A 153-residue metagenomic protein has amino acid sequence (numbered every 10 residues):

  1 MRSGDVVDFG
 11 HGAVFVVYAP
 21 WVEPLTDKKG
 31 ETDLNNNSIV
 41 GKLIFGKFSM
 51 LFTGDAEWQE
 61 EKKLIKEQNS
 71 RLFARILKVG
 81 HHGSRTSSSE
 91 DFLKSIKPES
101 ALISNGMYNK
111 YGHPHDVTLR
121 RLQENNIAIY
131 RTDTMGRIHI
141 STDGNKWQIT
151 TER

Functional and structural regions predicted by a protein language model:
M1-R153: Non-globular, low-confidence helical/coil segments that flank catalytic cores
